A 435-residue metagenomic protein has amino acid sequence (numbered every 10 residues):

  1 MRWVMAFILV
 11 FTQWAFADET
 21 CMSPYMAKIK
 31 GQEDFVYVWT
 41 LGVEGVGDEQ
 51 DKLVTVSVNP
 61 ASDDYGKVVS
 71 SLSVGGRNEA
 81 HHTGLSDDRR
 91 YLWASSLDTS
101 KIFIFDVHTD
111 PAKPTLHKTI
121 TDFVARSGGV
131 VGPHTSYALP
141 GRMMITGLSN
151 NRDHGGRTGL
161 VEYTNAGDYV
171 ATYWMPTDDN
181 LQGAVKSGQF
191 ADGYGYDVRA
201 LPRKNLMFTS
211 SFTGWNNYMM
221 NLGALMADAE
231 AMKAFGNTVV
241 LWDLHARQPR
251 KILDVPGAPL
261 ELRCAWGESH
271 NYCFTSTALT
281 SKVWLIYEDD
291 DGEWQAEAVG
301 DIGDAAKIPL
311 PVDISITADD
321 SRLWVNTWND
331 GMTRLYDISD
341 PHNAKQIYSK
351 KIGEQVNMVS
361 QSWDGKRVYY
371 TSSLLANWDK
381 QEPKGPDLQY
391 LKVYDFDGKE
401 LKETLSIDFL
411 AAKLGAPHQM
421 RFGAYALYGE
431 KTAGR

Functional and structural regions predicted by a protein language model:
D18-N59, D64-L97: Beta-strand-rich domains and repeat architectures in extracellular enzymes and scaffolds, especially beta-propellers
Y25-M26, G31-D48, I145-T158, S210-A234 (+1 more regions): Short, conserved, GDST-rich strand-edge loop motifs in beta-rich repeat architectures
Q32-D34, D88-R90, P140-R142, R203-N205 (+3 more regions): Short coil/turn segments that connect the beta-strands within blades of beta-propeller domains
Y65-A138: Blade-loop segments of beta-propeller domains
K67-E79, H117-G129, A171-G193, Q248-L260 (+3 more regions): Surface-exposed loop and turn segments in beta-propeller and other repeat-based domains that flank or scaffold
S86, G188-R334: Beta-propeller domains
V107-P202: Asp-box/WD-like beta-propeller blade repeats and closely related beta-sheet repeat scaffolds
Y272-C273, S281-V283, A305-L391: Loop/turn-rich, solvent-exposed surfaces of beta-rich toroidal or solenoidal domains
